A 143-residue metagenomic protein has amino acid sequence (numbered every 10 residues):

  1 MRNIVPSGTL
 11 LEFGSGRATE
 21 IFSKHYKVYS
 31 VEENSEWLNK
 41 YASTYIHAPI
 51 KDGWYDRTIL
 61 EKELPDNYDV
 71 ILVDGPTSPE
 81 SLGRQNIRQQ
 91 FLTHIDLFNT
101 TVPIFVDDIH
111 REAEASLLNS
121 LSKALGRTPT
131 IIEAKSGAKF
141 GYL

Functional and structural regions predicted by a protein language model:
M1-D52: SAM cofactor-binding core of SAM-dependent methyltransferases, primarily the Rossmann-like beta-alpha-beta module
R2, Y55-D66, D96: Short amphipathic alpha-helix with an adjacent loop that forms part of the alpha/beta core around
S7, N67-Y68, T101: Local beta-strand N-terminus motif with an aromatic residue
L11, V31, V73-G75, I104-I109: Active-site flanking residues adjacent to catalytic metal/cofactor-binding acidic residues
N34, P49-K51, D74-T77, H110: Short, flexible active-site-adjacent loop segments at beta-strand->alpha-helix junctions, enriched in small/polar
S43-R57, E61-K62, G83-I87, H110 (+1 more regions): Catalytic core of nucleotide-activated saccharide and alditol-phosphate transferases
P65-D74: Short SAM/SAH-binding signature in class I
T77-L143: C-terminal substrate-binding/active-site "lid" region of AdoMet-derived donor-dependent transferases
